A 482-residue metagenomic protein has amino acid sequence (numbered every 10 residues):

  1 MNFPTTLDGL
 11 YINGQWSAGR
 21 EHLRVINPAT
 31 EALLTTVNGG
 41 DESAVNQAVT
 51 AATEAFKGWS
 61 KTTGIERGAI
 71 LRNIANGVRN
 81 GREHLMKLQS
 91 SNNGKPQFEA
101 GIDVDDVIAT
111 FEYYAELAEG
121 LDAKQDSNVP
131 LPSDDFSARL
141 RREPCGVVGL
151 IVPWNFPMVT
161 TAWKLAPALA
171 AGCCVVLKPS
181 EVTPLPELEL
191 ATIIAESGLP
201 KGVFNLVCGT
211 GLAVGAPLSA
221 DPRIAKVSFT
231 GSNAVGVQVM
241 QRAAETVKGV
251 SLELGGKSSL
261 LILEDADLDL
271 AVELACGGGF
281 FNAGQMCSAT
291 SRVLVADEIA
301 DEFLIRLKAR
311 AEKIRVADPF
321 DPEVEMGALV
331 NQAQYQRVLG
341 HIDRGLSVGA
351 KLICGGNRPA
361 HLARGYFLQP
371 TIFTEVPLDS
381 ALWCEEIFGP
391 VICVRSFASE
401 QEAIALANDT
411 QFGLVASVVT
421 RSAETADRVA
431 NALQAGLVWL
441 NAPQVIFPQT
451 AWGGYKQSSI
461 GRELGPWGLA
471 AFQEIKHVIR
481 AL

Functional and structural regions predicted by a protein language model:
M1-T30: Hydrophobic face of amphipathic alpha-helices that form TPR/SEL1-like repeat modules and related alpha-solenoid
T30-T36, I224, L261, R315 (+3 more regions): Conserved C-terminal structural/oligomerization subdomain of aldehyde/semialdehyde dehydrogenase
E31, R67, Q89, F111 (+10 more regions): Residue-level signal for inorganic ion chemistry
L33-G40, E54-K61, G149-L150, L260-L263 (+5 more regions): Short, well-ordered beta-strand elements within core beta-sheets of diverse protein domains
L34-D122: Glycine-rich loop-to-alpha-helix module at the N-terminal edge of alpha/beta enzyme cores
E54-K61, N76-E83, G94, E116-G120 (+10 more regions): Generic secondary-structure signature for well-ordered alpha-helical cores
D126-L270, F397: Rossmann-like NAD(P) dinucleotide-binding subdomain of oxidoreductase/dehydrogenase enzymes
A234-P377, L440: ALDH superfamily catalytic-core signature
